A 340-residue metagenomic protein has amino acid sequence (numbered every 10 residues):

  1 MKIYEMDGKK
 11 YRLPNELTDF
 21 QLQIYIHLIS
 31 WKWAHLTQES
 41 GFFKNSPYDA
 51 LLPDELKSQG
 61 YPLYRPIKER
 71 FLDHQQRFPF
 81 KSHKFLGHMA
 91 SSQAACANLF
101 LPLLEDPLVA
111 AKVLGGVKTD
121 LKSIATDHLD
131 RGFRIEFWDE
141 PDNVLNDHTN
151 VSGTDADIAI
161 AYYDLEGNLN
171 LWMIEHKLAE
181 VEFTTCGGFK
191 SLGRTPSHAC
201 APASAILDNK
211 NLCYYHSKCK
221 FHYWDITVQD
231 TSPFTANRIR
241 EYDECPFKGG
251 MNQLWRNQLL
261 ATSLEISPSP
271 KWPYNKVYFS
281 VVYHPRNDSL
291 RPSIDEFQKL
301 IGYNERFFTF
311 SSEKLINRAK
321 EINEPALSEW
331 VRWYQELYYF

Functional and structural regions predicted by a protein language model:
M1-H148: Nuclease-adjacent, charged terminal/linker segments that flank catalytic cores
H88-C96, N150-T154, P246-R256: Phosphate/oxyanion-binding active-site loops and adjacent basic polyanion-contact surfaces
E105-V109, I160-N170, T262-K276: Secondary-structure boundary elements
D142-V144, L165, K177-V181, H284-D288: Short, solvent-exposed loop/turn segments at secondary-structure junctions
I158-Y162, N170-E182, N257: Conserved catalytic cores of phosphodiester-cleaving nucleases, focusing on short active-site segments
A179-Y278: Acidic, metal/cofactor-coordinating or nucleic-acid-engaging core segments within structured domains
L259-Y303: Extended, basic/helix-rich recognition subdomains
S293-F340: Polybasic (Lys/Arg-rich)
